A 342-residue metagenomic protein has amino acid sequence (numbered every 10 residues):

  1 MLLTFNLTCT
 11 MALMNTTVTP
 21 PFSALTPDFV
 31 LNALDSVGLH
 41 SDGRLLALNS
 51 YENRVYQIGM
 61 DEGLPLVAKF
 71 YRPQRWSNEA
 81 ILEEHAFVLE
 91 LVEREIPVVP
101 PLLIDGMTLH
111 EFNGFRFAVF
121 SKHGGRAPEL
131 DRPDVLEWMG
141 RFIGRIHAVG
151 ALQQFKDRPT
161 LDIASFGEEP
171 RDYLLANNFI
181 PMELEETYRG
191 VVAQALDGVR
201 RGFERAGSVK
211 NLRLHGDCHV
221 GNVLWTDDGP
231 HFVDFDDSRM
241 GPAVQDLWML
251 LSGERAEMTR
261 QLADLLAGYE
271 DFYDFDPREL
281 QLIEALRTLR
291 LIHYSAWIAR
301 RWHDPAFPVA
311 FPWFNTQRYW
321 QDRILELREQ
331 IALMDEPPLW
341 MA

Functional and structural regions predicted by a protein language model:
L2-L103, D227-G229, L339-A342: Conserved NTP-binding catalytic cores of kinases and kinase-like/nucleotidyltransferase enzymes across multiple kinase
L13-V18, N178-F179, A296-A342: ATP/Mg2+ or Mg2+-diphosphate-binding catalytic cores that bind nucleotide phosphates or diphosphates via glycine-rich
N49-A68, P101, D197-L247: Active-site acidic catalytic loop and adjacent metal/ATP-binding pocket of ATP-dependent phosphoryl transfer enzymes
M60-F155: ATP-binding pocket architecture of kinase catalytic cores
P73, F117-L130, A176-F179, Y294-A310: A glycine-centered beta->alpha junction motif in the catalytic cores of kinase/phosphotransferase enzymes
P73, G125, P230, S238-M240 (+1 more regions): Activation segment
E129-T187, N211: A cross-family kinase active-site recognition segment
A243-D274, R290-A306: Active-site activation/catalytic loop segments of kinase-like enzymes and analogous catalytic loops in related
